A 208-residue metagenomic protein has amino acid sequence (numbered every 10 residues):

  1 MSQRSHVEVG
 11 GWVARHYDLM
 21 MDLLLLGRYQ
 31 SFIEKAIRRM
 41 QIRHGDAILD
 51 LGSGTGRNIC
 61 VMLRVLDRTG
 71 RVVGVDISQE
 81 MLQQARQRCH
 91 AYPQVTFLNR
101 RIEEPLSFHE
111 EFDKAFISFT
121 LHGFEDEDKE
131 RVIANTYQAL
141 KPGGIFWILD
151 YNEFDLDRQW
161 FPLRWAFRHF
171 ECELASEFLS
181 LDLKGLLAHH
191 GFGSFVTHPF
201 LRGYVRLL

Functional and structural regions predicted by a protein language model:
M1-M40, R57, R164: Conserved class I S-adenosyl-L-methionine
R4, W147-H190, F195-P199: C-terminal alpha-helical "lid/dimerization" subdomain adjacent to the S-adenosyl-L-methionine
A47, R71, G143-I145: Short glycine-centered segments of the SAM/dcSAM-binding site in methyltransferase folds
L49-L51, T55-E104: Class I SAM-dependent methyltransferase SAM/SAH-binding core
D67, E125, L140-K141: Helix-to-beta-strand junctions that scaffold the AdoMet/dcAdoMet cofactor pocket in Class I SAM-dependent enzymes
L106-A115: A short acidic, Gly/Pro-enriched loop at the edge of an enzyme's catalytic core that lines a small-molecule cofactor
K114-E127: A short SAM/SAH-binding and catalytic strip from SAM-dependent methyltransferases
E130-P142: A short glycine-rich, Lys/Arg-flanked "PGG" loop and its adjoining helix->strand segment in the class I
